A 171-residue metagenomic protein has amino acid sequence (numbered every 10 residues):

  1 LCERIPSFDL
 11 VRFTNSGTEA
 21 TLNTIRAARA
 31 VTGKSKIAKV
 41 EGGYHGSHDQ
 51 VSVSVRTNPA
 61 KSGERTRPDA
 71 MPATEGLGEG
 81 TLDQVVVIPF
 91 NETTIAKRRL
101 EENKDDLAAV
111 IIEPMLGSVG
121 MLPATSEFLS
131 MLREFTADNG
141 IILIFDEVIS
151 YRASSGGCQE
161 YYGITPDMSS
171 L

Functional and structural regions predicted by a protein language model:
L1, T24, I37, V85 (+4 more regions): Buried hydrophobic positions in well-ordered alpha/beta secondary-structure cores of metabolic enzymes
C2-D106: PLP-dependent aspartate aminotransferase-fold enzymes
L10-T14, K39, I112, L143-D146 (+1 more regions): General beta-strand structural signal in soluble alpha/beta enzymes
T81-Q84, N139, I164: A short helix-to-beta-strand connector/capping loop
E92-R99, M115-N139: Active-site core of PLP-dependent enzymes with the aminotransferase class I/II
L107, T136, L143-I144: Hydrophobic beta-strand scaffold residues
E113-S126, G140-G163: Conserved PLP phosphate-binding loop immediately N-terminal to the Schiff-base lysine helix in PLP-dependent enzymes
G163-L171: Active-site PLP attachment segment
